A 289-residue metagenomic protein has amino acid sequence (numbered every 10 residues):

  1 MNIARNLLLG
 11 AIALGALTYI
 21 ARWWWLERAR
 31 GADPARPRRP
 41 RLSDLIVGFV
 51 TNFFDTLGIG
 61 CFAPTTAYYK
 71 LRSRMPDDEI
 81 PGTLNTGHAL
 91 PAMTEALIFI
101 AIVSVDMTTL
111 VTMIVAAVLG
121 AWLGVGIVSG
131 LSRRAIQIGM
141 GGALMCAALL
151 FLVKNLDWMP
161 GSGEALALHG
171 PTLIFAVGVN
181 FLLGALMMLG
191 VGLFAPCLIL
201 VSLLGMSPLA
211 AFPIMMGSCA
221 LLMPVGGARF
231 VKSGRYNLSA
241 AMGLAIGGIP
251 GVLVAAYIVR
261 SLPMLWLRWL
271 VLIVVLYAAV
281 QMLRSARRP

Functional and structural regions predicted by a protein language model:
M1-G10: Feature marks short, highly hydrophobic, charge-poor N-terminal signal-anchor/signal peptide-like helices that anchor
I3, G130-L144, R235-L238, L262-L270: Loop-to-transmembrane alpha-helix entry segments
L14-A32, V125-R134, G142-E164, V225-G227 (+1 more regions): Transmembrane helix exit motif
A32-P40, D157-N180, P289: Alpha-helical multi-pass membrane helix bundles of inner-membrane/thylakoid proteins, especially permease cores
R38-V118, L173-A256, R260, I273 (+1 more regions): Small-residue-rich hydrophobic segments that form or flank transmembrane alpha-helices in multi-pass membrane proteins
I98-I114, L123-I136, M140: Membrane-interface helix-loop-helix junctions at boundaries between adjacent transmembrane segments
A148-P160, L209, P250-L265: Hydrophobic alpha-helical transmembrane segments in multi-pass integral membrane proteins
R268-A278: Small-residue-rich transmembrane alpha-helices that serve as helix-helix interface/gating elements in multipass
